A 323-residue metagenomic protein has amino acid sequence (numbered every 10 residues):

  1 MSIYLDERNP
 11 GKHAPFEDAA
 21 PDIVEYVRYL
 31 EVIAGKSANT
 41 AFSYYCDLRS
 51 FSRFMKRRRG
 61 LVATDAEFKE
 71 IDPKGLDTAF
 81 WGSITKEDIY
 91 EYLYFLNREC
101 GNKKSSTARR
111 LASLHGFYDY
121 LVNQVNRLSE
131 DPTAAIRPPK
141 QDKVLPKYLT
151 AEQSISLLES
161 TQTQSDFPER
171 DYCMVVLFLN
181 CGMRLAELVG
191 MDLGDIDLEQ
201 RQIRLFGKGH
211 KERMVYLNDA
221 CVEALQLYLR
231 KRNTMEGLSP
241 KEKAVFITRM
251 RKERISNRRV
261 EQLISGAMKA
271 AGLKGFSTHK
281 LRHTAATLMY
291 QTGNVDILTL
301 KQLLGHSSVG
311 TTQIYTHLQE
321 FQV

Functional and structural regions predicted by a protein language model:
M1-V323: Conserved catalytic core of the tyrosine transesterase superfamily
